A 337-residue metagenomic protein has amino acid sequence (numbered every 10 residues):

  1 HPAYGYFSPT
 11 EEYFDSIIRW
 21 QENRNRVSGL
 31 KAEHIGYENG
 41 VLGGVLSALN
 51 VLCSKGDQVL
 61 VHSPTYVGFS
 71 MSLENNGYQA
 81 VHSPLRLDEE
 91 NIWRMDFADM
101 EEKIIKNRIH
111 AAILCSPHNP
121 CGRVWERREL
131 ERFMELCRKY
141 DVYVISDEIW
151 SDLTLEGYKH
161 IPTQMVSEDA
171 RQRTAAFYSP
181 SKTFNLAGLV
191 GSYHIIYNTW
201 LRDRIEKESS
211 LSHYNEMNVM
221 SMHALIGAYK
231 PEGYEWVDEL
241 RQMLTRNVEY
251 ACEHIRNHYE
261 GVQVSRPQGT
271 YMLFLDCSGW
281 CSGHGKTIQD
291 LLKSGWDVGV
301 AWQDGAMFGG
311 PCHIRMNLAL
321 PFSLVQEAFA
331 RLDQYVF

Functional and structural regions predicted by a protein language model:
H1-G40, S47, P231: N-terminal small-domain helix-loop-helix segment of the aminotransferase-like
I17, I35, V59, L73 (+13 more regions): Generic structural signal for small/hydrophobic residues in well-ordered secondary structure, especially within
V51-L73: Conserved PLP-anchoring active-site segment centered on the Schiff-base-forming lysine
N76, N107, K139-Y140, A170 (+1 more regions): Helix C-cap/helix->beta junction micro-motif
L87-K159: Active-site phosphate-binding strand-loop segment of PLP-dependent enzymes
M165-T245, C252-E253, N257: Conserved core segment of the aminotransferase class I/II
A170, G283-A301, A306-F337: PLP-dependent enzyme catalytic core of the Aspartate aminotransferase-like
M222, I226, R241-C252, V264-S278 (+1 more regions): Conserved glycine-rich beta-strand-loop-beta hairpin in the small C-terminal domain of fold type I
